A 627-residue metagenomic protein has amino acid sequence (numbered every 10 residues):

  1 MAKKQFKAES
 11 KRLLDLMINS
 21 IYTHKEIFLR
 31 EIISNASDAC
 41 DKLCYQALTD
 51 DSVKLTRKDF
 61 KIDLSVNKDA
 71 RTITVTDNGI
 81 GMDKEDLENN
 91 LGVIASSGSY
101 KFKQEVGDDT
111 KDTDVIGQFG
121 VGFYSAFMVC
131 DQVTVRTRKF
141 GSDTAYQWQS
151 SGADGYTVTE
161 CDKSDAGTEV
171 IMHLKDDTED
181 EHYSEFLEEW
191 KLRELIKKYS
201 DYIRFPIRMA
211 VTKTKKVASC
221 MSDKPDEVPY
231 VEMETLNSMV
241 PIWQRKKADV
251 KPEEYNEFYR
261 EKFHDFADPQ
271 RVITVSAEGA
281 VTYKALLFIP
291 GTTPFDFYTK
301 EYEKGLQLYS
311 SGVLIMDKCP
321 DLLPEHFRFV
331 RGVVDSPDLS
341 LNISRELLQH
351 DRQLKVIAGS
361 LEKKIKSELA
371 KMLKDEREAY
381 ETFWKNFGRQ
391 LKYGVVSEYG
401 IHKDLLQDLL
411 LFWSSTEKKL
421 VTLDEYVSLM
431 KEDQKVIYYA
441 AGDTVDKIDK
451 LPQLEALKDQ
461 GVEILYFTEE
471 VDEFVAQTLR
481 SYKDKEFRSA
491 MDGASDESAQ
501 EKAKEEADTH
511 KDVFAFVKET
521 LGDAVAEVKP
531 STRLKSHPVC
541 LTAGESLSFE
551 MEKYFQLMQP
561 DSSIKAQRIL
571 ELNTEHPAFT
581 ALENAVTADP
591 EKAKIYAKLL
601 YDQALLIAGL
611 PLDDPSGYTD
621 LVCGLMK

Functional and structural regions predicted by a protein language model:
M1-F186, E194: GHKL (Bergerat-fold) ATPase N-terminal catalytic module, capturing the glycine-rich phosphate-binding loop and acidic
V115, R136-G155, K175-K627: GHKL/Bergerat-fold ATPase module in large chromosome/replication-associated machines
